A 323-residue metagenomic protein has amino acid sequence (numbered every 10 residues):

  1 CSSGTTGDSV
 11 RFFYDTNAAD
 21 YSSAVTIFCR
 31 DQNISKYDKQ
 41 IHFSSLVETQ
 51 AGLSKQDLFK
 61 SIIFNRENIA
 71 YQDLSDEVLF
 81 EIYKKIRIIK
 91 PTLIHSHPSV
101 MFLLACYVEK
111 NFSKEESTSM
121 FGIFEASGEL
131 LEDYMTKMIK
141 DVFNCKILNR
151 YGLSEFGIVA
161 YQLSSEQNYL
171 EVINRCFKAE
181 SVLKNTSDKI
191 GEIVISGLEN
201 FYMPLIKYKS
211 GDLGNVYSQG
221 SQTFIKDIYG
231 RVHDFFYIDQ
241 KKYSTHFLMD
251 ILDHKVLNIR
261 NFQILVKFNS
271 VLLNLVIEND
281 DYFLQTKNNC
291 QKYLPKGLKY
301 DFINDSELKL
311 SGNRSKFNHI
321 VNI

Functional and structural regions predicted by a protein language model:
C1-Y14: Conserved adenylation A10 loop of the ANL superfamily
G4-G7, N33-Y37, K90: Short, solvent-exposed loop/edge-beta patches enriched in aromatic
D8-V10, D38-I41, F177, G191: Generic beta-strand structural signal
F12-N33: Conserved structural elements of the adenylate-forming
F13-T16, S44, H97-P98, Y151: Glycine-rich, histidine-containing beta strand-loop boundary motifs that form or position
C29-L53: Carboxylate/His-rich catalytic cores and anion/metal-binding grooves
T49-F64: Extended acidic/charged loop-beta regions that coordinate divalent cations and stabilize anionic phosphate/carboxylate
I63-I323: Active-site glycine/GP-rich loop and adjacent strand/helix microenvironment that borders small-molecule binding pockets
